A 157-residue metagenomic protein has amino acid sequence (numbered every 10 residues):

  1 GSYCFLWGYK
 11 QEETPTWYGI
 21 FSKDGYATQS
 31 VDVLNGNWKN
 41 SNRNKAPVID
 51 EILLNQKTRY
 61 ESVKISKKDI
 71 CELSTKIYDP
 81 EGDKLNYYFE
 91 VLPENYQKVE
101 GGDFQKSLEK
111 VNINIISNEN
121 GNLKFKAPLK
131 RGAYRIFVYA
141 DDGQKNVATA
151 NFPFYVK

Functional and structural regions predicted by a protein language model:
G1-G102: Substrate-binding clefts and catalytic carboxylate motifs of secreted carbohydrate-active enzymes
Y3-F5, F137, A150: A cross-family glycoside hydrolase active-site/sugar-binding cleft signature
E72, A133-F137: Short, conserved beta-strand segments of beta-strand-rich sandwich/propeller modules, principally
N86-K126: Exoplasmic/lumenal beta-rich domain surfaces
K126-G132, Q144: Short, surface-exposed loop/turn segments at beta-strand-coil junctions that are enriched for proline with nearby
N146-F152: Extracellular and select intracellular beta-sandwich modules with Ser/Thr-enriched, small-residue motifs on
P153-K157: Short beta-strand edge segments in extracellular beta-sheet folds
